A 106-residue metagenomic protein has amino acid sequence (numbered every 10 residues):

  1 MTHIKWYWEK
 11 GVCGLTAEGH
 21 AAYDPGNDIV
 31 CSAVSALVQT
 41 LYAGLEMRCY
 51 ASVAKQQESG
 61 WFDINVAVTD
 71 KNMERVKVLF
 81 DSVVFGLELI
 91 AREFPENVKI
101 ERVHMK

Functional and structural regions predicted by a protein language model:
M1-N27, Q39-K106: N-terminal intrinsically disordered, cationic/polar leader segments that include organellar targeting peptides
V30-V34: Short, conserved glycine- and acidic-residue-centered signature motifs in active-site or ligand-binding loops
